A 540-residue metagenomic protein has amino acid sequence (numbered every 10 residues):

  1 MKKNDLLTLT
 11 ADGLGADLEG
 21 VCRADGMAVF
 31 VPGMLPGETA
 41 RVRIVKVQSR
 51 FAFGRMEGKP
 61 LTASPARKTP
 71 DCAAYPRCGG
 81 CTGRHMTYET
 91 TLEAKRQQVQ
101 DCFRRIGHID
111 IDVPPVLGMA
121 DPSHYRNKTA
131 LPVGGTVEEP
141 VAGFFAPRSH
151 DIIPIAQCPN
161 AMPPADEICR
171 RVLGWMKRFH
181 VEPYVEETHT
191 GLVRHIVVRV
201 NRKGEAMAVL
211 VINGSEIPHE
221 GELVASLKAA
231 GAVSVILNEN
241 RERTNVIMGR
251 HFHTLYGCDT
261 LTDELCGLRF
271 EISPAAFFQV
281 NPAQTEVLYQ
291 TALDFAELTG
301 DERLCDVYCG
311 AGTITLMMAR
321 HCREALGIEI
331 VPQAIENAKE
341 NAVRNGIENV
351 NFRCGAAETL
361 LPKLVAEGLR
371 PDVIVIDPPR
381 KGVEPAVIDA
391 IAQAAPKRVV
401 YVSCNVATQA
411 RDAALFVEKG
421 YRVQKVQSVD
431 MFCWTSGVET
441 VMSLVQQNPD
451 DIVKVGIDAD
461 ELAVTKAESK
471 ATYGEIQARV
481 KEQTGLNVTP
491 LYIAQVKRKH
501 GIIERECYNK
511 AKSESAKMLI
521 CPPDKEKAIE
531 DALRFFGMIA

Functional and structural regions predicted by a protein language model:
M1-A74, N351-F352, T359: Terminal RNA-binding accessory module
K2-T10, A16, P218-K466, Y473-G474: Rossmann-like S-adenosyl-L-methionine
L61-P70, P76-P183: Extended interfacial segments that mediate partner engagement and assembly in macromolecular machines
I152-R194, V200, G214-E239: Internal alpha/beta scaffold segment
V198, G204-N213, R269-S273, V373: Short, aliphatic-rich beta-strand segments
K470, M518-A540: Phospho-regulated, low-complexity intrinsically disordered regions of nuclear gene-regulatory and chromatin-associated
T472-T484, A494-H500: DNA-recognition alpha helix
E504-E514: Short Lys/Arg-enriched helix C-cap and helix-to-coil transition segments that create basic nucleic-acid-contact patches
